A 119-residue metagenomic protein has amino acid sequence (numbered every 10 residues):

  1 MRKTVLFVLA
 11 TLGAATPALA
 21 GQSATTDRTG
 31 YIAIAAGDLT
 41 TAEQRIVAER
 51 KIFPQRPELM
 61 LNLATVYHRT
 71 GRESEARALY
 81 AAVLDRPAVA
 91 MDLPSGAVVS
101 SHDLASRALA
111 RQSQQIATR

Functional and structural regions predicted by a protein language model:
M1-Q22: Classic N-terminal secretory signal peptides
E73-A90: TPR/TPR-like (Sel1-like) alpha-helical repeat modules
M91-I116: TPR/TPR-like alpha-solenoid helical repeat scaffolds
